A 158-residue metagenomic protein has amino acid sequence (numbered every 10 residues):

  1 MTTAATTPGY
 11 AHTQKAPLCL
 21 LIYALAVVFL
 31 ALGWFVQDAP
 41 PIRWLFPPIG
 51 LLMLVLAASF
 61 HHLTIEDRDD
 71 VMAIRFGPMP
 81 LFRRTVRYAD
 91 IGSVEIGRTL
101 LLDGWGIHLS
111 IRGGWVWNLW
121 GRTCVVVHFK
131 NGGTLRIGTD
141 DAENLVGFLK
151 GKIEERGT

Functional and structural regions predicted by a protein language model:
M1-A39, A142, T158: N-terminal membrane-targeting/pre-transmembrane regions
D38-I49: Hydrophobic alpha-helical transmembrane segments
G50-L52, L109-S110: Short acidic (Asp/Glu) patches
L51-H61: Transmembrane alpha-helices and immediately adjacent membrane-cytoplasm interface residues in multi-pass integral
L63-I65, V94: A structural signal for short hydrophobic beta-strand segments in well-ordered beta-sheet cores
I65-V71: Alpha-helical transmembrane signal-anchor/signal-peptide segments
I74-D140: Non-transmembrane, membrane-adjacent beta-strand/coil modules in membrane-associated proteins and peripheral
T139-T158: Cytosol-/stroma-facing membrane-proximal "stalk/adaptor" domains immediately downstream of transmembrane anchors
